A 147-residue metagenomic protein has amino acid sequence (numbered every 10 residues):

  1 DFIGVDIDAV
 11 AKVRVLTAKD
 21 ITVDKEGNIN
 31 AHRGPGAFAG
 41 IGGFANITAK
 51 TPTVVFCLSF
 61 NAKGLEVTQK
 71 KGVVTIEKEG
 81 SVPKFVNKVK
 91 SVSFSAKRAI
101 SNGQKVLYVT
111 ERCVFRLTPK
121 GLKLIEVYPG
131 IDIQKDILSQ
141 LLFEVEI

Functional and structural regions predicted by a protein language model:
D1-I147: Conserved phosphate- and dinucleotide-binding cores of soluble alpha/beta proteins, encompassing both enzyme active
